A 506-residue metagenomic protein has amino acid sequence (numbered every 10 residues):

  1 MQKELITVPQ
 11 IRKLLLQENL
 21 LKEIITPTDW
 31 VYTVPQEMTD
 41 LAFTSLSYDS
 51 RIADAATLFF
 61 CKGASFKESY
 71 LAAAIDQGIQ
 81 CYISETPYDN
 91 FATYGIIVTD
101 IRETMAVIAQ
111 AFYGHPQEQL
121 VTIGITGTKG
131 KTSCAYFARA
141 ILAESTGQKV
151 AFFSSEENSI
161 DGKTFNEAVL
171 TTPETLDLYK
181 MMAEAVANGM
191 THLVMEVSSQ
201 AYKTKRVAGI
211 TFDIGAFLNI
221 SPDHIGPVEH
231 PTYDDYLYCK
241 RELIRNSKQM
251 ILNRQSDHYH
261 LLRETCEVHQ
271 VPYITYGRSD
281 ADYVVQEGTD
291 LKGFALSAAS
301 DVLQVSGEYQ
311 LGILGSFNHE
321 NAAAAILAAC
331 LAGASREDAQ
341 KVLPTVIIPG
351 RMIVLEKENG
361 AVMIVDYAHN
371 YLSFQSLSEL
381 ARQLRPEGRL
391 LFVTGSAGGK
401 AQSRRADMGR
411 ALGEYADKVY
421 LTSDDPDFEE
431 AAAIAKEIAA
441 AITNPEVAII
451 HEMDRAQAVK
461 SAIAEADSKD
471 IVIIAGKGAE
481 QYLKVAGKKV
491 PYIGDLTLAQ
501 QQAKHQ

Functional and structural regions predicted by a protein language model:
M1-I25, A53-A55, A64-F66, A143 (+4 more regions): ATP-dependent carboxylate-amine ligase
M1-V107, V284, L314, E337 (+1 more regions): N-terminal leader/targeting and accessory segments in enzymes
R12-L14, E18, T28, V107-M250 (+3 more regions): Phosphate-binding loop of NTP-binding sites
S69-A72, A92-Y94, V107, C134-A135 (+8 more regions): Short glycine-/acidic-enriched loop or helix-start segments at secondary-structure transitions that form or flank
E85, T128, S155, R278 (+3 more regions): Cofactor-binding loop segments of dinucleotide-utilizing enzymes, especially the Rossmann-like FAD- and NAD(P)+-binding
Y88-A92, I214-M363, A439-A448: Acidic, Mg2+-coordinating active-site environments of NTP-dependent enzymes
Y94-D100, Y276, I449-D454, A458: Short acidic-hydrophobic, aromatic-tinged amphipathic segments that line or gate anion-handling sites
F152, M195, G215, L252 (+4 more regions): Structural beta-sheet core signal
